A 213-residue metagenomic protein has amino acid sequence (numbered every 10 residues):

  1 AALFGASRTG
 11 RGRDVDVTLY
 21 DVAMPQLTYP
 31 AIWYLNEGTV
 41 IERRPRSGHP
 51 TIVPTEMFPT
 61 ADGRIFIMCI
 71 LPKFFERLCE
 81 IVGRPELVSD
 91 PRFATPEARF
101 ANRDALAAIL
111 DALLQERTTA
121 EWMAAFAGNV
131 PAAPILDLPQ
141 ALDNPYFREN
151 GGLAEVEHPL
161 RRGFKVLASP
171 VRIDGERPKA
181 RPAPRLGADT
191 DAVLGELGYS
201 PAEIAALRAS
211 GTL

Functional and structural regions predicted by a protein language model:
A1-I65, C69-I70, R77: Active-site-adjacent "lid/gating" segments in soluble enzymes
Y34-P45, N144-H158: Short, surface-exposed loop/helix-turn segments at secondary-structure junctions that function as lids/hinges flanking
G48, V53-A132: Aromatic-enriched alpha-helical interface/lid elements that frame and gate functional surfaces
E56-T60, A154-P159: Short acidic-hydrophobic surface loop/beta-edge motif
S89-A101, L136-D143, E203-L213: Short linear loop/turn motifs
A127-N150: Conserved PLP cofactor-binding pocket of PLP-dependent enzymes
P159-A206: Flexible, small-/acidic-enriched active-site or ligand-binding loops
